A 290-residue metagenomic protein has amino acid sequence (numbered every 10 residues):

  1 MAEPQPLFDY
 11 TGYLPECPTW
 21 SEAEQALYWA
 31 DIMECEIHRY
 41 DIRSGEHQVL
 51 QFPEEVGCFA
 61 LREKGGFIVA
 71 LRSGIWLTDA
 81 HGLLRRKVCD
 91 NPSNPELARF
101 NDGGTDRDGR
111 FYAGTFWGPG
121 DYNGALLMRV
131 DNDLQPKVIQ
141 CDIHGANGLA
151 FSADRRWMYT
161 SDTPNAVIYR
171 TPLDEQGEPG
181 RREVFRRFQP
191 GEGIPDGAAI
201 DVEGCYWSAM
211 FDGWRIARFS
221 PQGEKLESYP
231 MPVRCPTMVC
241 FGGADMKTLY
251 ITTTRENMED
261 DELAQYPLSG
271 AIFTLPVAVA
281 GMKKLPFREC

Functional and structural regions predicted by a protein language model:
E3-D9, G45-Q51, R86-S93, Q135-C141 (+2 more regions): A short beta-strand motif characteristic of beta-propeller blades
Y10-E24, P53-L71, N94-R110, I139-W157 (+2 more regions): Beta-rich, blade/repeat-based domains predominating in secreted/periplasmic proteins but also intracellular
E22, L27-M33, I68-S73, F111-D121 (+3 more regions): Conserved beta-strand positions in repeat-built beta-propeller and related beta-rich domains
E36-H38, G74-W76, A125-M128, V167-Y169 (+2 more regions): A short loop-to-beta-strand structural motif that recurs across blades of beta-propeller domains
I42, E63-G65, A80-H81, D90 (+7 more regions): Flexible "stalk/tail and boundary" regions
L83-I139: Hydrophobic alpha-helical segments and helix pairs
T171-E178, V277-M282: Short loop/turn segments immediately following beta-strands, especially the blade-tip and inter-blade linker loops
C240-C290: Blade-level signature of beta-propeller repeat domains, shared across WD40, Kelch, NHL, RCC1 and BNR/Asp-box propellers
